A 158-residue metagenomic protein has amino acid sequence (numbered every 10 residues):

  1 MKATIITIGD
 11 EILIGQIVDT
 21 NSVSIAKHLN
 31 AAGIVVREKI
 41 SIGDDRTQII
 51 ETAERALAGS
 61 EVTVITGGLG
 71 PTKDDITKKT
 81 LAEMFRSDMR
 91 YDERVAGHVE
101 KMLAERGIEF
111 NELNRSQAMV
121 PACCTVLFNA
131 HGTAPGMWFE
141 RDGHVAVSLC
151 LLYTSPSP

Functional and structural regions predicted by a protein language model:
K2-A32, K39: Glycine-rich phosphate/diphosphate-binding loop of Rossmann-like nucleotide-binding domains
D10-E11, G68-P71, L151-L152: Short glycine-rich anion-binding loops that position phosphate/pyrophosphate groups of nucleotides and phosphorylated
S24, Q48-T52: Well-ordered alpha-helical segments embedded in enzymatic catalytic cores
E38-T47: Short beta->alpha junction loops
Q48, I76-S155: Proline/glycine-rich low-complexity loops and linkers
S60: An anion/phosphate-binding loop that grips the pyrophosphate of nucleotide cofactors and donors
